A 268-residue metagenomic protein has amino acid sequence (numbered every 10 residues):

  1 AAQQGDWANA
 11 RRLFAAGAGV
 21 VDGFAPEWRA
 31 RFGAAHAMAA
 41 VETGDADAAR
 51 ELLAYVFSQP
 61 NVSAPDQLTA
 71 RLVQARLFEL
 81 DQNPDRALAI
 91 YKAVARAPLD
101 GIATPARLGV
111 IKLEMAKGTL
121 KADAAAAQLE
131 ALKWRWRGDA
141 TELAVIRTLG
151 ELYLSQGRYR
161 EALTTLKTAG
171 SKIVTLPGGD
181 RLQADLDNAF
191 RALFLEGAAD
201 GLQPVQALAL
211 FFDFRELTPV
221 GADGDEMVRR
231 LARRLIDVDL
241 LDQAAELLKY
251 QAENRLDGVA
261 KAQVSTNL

Functional and structural regions predicted by a protein language model:
A1-L268: Acidic, polar-rich low-complexity tracts and alpha-helical solenoid repeat scaffolds
